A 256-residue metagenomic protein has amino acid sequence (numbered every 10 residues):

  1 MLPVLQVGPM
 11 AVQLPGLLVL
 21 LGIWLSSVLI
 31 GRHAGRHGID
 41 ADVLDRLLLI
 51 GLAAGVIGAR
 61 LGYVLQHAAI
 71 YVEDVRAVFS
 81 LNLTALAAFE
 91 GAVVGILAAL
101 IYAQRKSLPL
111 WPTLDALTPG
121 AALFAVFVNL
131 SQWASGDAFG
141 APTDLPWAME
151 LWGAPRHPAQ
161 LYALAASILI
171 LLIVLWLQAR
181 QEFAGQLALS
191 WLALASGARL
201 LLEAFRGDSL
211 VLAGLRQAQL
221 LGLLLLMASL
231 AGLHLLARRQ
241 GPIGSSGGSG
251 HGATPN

Functional and structural regions predicted by a protein language model:
M1-N256: A feature for loop-to-transmembrane-helix boundaries and adjacent hydrophobic helices in multi-pass integral membrane
